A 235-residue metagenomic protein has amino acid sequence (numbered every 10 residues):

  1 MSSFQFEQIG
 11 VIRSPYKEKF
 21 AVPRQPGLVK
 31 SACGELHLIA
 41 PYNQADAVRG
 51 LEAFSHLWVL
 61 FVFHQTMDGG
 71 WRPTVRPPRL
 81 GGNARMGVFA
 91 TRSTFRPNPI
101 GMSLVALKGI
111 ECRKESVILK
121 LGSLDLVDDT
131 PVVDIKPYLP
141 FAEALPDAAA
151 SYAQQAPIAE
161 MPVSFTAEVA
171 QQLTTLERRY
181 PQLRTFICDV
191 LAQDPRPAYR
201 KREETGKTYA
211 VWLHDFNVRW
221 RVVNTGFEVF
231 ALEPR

Functional and structural regions predicted by a protein language model:
M1-A45, L51-A53, P140-V190: Arg/Lys-rich, positively charged N-terminal/basic patches that mediate binding to nucleic acids
S2-Q8, F95-V105, H214: Short coil-to-beta-strand transition motifs
K17, I110-S116, T225: Short, conserved beta-turn/loop elements at beta-strand boundaries and strand-helix junctions
R49-G101, L191-Q193, K201-E204: Active-site-adjacent substructure of cysteine-protease-like catalytic cores
L119-A153: Flexible glycine-rich active-site/ligand-binding loops centered on an Asp-His dyad
R184-V211: A conserved acidic, glycine/proline-rich C-terminal tail/linker
N217, V222-R235: Enriched for short, Lys/Arg-rich terminal
